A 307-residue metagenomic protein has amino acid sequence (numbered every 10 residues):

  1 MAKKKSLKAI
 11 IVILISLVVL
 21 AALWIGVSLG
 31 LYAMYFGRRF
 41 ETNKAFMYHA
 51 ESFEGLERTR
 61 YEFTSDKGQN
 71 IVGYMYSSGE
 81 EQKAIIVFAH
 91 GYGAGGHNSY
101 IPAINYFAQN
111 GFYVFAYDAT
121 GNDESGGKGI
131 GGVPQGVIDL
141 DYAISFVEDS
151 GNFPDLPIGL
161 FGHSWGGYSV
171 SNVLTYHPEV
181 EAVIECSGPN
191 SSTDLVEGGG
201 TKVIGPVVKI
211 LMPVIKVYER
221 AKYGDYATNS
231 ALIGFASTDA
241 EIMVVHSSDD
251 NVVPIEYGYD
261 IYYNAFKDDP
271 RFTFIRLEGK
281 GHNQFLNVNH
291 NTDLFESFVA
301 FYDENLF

Functional and structural regions predicted by a protein language model:
I10, L17-T64, Y74: An N-terminal hydrophobic leader/cap segment in hydrolases
Y92-Y106, A119: The serine-hydrolase catalytic nucleophile loop
Y106-G126: Conserved alpha/beta-hydrolase
I130-G151: Alpha/beta-hydrolase active-site loop
N172-G224: Hydrolase active-site cap/lid region
T238, V244-H246, D250: Short beta-strand/loop motif that positions the catalytic acidic residue of the alpha/beta-hydrolase fold
A240, P254-N264: Short alpha-helix in the alpha/beta-hydrolase fold that links the catalytic acid
K267-F307: C-terminal catalytic histidine-bearing segment of alpha/beta-hydrolase fold enzymes
